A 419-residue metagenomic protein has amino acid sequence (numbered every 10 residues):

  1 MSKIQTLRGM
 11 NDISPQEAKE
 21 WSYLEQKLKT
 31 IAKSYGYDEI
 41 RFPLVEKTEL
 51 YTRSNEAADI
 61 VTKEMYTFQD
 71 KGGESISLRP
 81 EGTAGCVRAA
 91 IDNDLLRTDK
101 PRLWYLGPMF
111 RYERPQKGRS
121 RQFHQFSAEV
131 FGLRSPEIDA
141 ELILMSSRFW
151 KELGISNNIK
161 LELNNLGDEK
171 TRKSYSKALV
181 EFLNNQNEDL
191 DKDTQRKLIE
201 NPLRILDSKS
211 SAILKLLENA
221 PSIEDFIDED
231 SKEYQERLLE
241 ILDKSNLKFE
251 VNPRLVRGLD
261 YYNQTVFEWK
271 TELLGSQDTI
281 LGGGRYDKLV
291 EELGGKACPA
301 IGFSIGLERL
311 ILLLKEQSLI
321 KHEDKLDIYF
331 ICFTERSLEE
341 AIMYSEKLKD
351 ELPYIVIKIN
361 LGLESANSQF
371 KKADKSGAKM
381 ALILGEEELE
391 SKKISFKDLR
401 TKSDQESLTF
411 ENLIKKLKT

Functional and structural regions predicted by a protein language model:
M1-T419: TRNA-recognition modules of translation machinery and tRNA-sensing kinases, especially anticodon-binding
